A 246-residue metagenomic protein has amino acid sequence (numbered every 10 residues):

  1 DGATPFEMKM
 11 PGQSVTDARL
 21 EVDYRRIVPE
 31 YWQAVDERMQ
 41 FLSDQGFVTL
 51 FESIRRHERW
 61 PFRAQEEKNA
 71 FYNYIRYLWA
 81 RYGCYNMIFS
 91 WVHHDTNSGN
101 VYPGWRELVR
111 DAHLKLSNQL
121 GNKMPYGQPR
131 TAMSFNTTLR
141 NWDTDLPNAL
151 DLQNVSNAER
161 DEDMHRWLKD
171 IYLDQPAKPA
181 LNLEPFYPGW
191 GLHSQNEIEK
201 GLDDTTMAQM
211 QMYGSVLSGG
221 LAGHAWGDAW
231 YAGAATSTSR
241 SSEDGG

Functional and structural regions predicted by a protein language model:
D1-L152, S156-D163: Active-site mouth of glycoside hydrolases
E52, M133, L183, A225-W226: Generic beta-sheet signal
A80, N118, L173-D174, L217: Solvent-exposed polar/charged
Q119-T131, P176-H193: Short beta-strand/loop segments at the ligand-binding rim of alpha/beta enzyme cores
D145-Q153, Q175-A180, S218-A222: Glycine-enriched alpha-helix->loop->beta-strand junction motifs that scaffold or abut catalytic
D163-D170: Active-site-adjacent beta->alpha loops and helix N-cap segments on the catalytic face of soluble alpha/beta enzymes
P188-G191, D204-G246: Aromatic- and carboxylate-lined catalytic core of secreted/periplasmic carbohydrate-active enzymes
S194-D204: Short, surface-exposed loop/helix-turn segments at secondary-structure junctions that function as lids/hinges flanking
